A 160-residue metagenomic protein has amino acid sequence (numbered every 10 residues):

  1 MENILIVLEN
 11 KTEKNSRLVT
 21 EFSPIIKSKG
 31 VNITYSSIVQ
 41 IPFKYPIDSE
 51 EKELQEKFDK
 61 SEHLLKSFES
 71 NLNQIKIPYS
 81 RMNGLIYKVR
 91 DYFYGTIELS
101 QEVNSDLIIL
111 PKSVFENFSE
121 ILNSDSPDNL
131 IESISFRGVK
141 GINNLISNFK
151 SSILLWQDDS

Functional and structural regions predicted by a protein language model:
M1-K52: Small/aliphatic-rich secondary-structure junction motif
N15, V89-R90, S135: A conditional alpha-helix N-cap/helix-loop micro-motif detector
L18-E21, G95, G141: Well-ordered alpha-helical segments embedded in enzymatic catalytic cores
P42-F43, V89, N117: Generic structural signal for helix capping and beta-alpha/helix-loop junctions
K52-L64, D128-F136: A short acidic, glycine-rich active-site loop that binds or catalyzes chemistry on phosphate/adenosine moieties
K76-I86: Short beta-strand elements in bilobed, periplasmic/extracellular small-molecule ligand-binding domains
L85-G95: Charged docking surfaces used in two-component/phosphorelay signaling
Q101-S160: Gly/Ser-rich helix-loop-strand patches that form or flank binding pockets for ribonucleotide-derived cofactors
